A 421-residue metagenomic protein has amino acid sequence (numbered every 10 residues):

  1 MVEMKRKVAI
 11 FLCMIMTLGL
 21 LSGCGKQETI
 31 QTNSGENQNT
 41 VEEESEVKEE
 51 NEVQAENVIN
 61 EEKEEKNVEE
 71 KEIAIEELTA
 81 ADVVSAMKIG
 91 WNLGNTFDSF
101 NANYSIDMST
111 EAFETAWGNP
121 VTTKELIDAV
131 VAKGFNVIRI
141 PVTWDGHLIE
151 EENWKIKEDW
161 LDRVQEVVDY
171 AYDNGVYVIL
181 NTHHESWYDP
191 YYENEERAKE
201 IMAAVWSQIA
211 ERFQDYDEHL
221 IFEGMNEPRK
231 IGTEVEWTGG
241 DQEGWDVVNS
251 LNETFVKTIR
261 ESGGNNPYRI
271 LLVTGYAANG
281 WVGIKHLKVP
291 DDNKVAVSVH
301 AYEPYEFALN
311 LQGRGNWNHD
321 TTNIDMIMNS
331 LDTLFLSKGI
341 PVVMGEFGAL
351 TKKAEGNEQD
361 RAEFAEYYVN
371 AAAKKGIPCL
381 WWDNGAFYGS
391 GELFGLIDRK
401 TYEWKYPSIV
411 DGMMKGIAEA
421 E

Functional and structural regions predicted by a protein language model:
G19-G23: C-terminal motif of bacterial Sec signal peptides marking the signal peptidase cleavage site
G25-Q27: Bacterial signal peptide processing site
E56-V137: N-terminal carbohydrate-binding accessory modules
G94-T122, E150-I156, E306-I324, D398-T401: Acidic/histidine-rich helix-loop elements that form or flank divalent-metal/phosphate-binding sites at the catalytic
W117-I138, L148, E152-H184, Y188-G224 (+1 more regions): An active-site-proximal structural segment forming one wall of the substrate-binding cleft that immediately precedes
V121-T143, L331-F335, A371, K375-P378: Catalytic domains of carbohydrate-active enzymes, especially glycoside hydrolases
K199-R314, N318-H319, N329-L350, K374-I377: Active-site region of glycoside hydrolase catalytic domains
H319, I324-K405: Substrate-binding cleft of secreted/luminal carbohydrate-active enzymes
